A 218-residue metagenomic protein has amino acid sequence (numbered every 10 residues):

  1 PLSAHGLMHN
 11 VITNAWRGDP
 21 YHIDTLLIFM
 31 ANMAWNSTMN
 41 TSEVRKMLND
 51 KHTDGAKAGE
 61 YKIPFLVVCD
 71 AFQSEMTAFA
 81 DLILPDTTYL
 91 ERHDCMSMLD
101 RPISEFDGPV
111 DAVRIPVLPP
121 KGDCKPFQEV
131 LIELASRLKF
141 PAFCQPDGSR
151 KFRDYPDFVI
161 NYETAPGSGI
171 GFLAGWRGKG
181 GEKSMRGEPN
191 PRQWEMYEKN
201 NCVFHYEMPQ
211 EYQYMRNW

Functional and structural regions predicted by a protein language model:
P1, N161-W218: Long, low-complexity segments enriched in small/aliphatic residues
P1-G169, G178: Non-catalytic alpha/beta scaffold blocks inside enzyme catalytic domains
